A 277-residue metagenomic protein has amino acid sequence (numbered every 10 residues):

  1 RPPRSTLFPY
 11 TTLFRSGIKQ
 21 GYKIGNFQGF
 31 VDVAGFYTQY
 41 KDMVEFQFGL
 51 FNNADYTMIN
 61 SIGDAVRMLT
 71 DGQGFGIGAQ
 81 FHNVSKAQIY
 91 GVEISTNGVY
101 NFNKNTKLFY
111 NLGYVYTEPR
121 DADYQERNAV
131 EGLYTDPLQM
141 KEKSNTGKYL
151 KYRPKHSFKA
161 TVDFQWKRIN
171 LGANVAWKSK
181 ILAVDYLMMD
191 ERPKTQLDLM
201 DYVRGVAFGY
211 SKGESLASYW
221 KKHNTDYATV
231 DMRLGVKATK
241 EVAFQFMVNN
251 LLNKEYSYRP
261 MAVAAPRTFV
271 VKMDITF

Functional and structural regions predicted by a protein language model:
R4, M43-L50, T57, D121-A129 (+2 more regions): Outer-membrane beta-barrel translocator domains and adjoining extracellular loop/strand segments of Gram-negative
R4, M43-V44, V84, L150 (+1 more regions): Short clusters of hydrophobic/aromatic residues that line enzyme substrate/ligand-binding pockets
R4-S5, P9-Q39, T239: Structural signature of Gram-negative outer-membrane beta-barrels, strongest in the C-terminal barrel of TonB-dependent
P9-S16, K107-V115, L138-F277: Conserved C-terminal beta-signal and adjacent last beta-strands/turns of outer-membrane beta-barrel proteins
K23-F30, N101-Y110, E241: Short loop/turn motifs that connect adjacent beta-strands in outer-membrane beta-barrel proteins
G35-Q39, Y56-L187: Gram-negative outer-membrane beta-barrel transporters
F48-H82, R192-K221: Flexible glycine-rich, low-complexity coil/linker segments exposed to the extracellular/periplasmic environment
